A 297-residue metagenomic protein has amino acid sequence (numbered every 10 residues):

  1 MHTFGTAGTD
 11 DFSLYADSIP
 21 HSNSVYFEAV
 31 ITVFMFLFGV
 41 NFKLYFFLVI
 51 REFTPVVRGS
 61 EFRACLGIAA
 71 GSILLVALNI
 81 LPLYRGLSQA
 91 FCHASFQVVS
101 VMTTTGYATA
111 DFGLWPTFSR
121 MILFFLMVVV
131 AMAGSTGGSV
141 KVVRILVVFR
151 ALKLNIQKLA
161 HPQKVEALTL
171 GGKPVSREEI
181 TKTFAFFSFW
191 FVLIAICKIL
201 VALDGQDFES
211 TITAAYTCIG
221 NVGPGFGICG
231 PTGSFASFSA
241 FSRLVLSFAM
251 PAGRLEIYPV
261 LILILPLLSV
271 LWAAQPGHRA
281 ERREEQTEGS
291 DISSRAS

Functional and structural regions predicted by a protein language model:
M1-S297: Membrane-proximal intracellular helices of multi-pass ion channels
